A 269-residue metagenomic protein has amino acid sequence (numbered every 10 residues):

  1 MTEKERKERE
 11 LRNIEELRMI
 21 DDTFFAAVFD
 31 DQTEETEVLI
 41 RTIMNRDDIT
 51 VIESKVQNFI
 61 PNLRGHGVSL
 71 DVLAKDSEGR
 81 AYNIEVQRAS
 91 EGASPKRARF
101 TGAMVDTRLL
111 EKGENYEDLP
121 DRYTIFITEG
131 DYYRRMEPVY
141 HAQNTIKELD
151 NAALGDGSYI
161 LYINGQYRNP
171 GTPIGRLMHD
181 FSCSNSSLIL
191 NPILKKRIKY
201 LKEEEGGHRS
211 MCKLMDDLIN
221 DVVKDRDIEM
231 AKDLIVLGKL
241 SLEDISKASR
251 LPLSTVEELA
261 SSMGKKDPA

Functional and structural regions predicted by a protein language model:
M1-L17, L73-S77, Y82-Q87, P173-A269: Short, charged alpha-helical interaction segments and adjacent helix-coil junctions
M1-Y159, N169-G171, A269: Accessory alpha/beta interaction modules
I163: Conserved phosphate-donor/acceptor-positioning beta-strand/loop module used by diverse small-molecule
